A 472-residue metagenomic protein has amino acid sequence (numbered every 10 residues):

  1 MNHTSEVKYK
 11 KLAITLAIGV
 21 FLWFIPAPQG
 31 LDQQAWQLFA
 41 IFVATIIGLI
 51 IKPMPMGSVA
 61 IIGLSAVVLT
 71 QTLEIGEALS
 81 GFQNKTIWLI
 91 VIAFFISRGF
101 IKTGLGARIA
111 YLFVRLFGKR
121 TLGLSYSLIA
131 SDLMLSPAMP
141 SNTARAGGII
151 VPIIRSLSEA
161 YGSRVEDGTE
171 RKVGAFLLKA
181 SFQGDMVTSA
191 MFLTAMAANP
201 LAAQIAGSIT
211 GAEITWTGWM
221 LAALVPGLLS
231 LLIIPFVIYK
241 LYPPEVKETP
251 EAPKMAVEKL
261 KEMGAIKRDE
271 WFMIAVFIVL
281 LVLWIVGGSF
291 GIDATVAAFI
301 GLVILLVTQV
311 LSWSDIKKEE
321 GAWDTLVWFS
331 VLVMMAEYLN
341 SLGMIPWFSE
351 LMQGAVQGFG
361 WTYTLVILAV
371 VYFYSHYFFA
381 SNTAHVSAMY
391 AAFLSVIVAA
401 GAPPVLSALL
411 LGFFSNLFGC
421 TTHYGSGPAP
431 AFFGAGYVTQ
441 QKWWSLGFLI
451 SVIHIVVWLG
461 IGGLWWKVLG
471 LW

Functional and structural regions predicted by a protein language model:
M1-L89, T210, G218-E350, L449-I455 (+1 more regions): Hydrophobic transmembrane alpha-helices of multi-pass small-molecule transporters
A17-G19, A40-I47, L128-M134, S181-G184 (+3 more regions): Hydrophobic, membrane-inserted alpha-helices
A27, G57-D167, E319-T325, F329-A400: Membrane-embedded alpha-helical segments and adjacent helix-loop junctions characteristic of multi-pass solute
I46-P55, D132-S141, F182-L193, L283-G288 (+2 more regions): Transmembrane alpha-helix interface/packing and boundary motifs in multi-pass membrane proteins, characterized by
G63-L64, T143-E159, L178, M191-I209 (+5 more regions): Re-entrant/interfacial helical elements at transmembrane boundaries that shape and gate the permeation pathway
K85-F95, M139-I150, W219-P235, L406-L417: Alpha-helical transmembrane segments
L122-S136, G162-A190, I214-A222, W361-Y374 (+1 more regions): Alpha-helical transmembrane segments of multi-pass membrane proteins
Y161-P244, P428-G462, W466, W472: Membrane-core helix-loop-helix motifs of multi-pass transport proteins
